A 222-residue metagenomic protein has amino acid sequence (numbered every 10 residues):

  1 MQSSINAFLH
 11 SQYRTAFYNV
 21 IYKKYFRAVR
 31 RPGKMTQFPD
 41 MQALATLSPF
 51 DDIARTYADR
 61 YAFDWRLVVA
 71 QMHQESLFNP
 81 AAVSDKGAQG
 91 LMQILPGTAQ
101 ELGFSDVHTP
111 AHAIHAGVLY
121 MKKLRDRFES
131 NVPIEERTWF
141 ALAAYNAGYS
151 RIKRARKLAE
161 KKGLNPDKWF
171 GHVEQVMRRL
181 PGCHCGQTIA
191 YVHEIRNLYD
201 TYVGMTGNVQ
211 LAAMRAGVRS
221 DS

Functional and structural regions predicted by a protein language model:
M1-P32, S48, V192, R196-T206: Extended ligand-binding regions for polar small-molecule ligands
Q2, S11, T15, D40-D51 (+6 more regions): Solvent-exposed, acidic/flexible segments
S3-H10, S48, D52-T56, R66-V69 (+7 more regions): Solvent-exposed, polar/charged alpha-helical surfaces in well-ordered, non-transmembrane soluble domains, broadly
S3-S4, W139-N208: Catalytic and substrate-binding regions of cell-wall glycan-acting enzymes that process beta-1,4-linked
F17-I21, L67-V69, H108, E129-L142 (+1 more regions): Surface-exposed patches in mature extracellular/periplasmic domains of secreted proteins
V29-L77, A111-I114, F128-V132, D221-S222: Export/targeting segments at the very N-terminus of extracytoplasmic proteins
R31-M35, L77-V83, L124-S130, A147-K162: Secretory-pathway/luminal and periplasmic proteins that interact with or process carbohydrate-rich
A81-S105, A111-K123, D167-G171, I195: Substrate-binding/active-site groove segments that recognize and process beta-1,4-linked N-acetyl-hexosamine
